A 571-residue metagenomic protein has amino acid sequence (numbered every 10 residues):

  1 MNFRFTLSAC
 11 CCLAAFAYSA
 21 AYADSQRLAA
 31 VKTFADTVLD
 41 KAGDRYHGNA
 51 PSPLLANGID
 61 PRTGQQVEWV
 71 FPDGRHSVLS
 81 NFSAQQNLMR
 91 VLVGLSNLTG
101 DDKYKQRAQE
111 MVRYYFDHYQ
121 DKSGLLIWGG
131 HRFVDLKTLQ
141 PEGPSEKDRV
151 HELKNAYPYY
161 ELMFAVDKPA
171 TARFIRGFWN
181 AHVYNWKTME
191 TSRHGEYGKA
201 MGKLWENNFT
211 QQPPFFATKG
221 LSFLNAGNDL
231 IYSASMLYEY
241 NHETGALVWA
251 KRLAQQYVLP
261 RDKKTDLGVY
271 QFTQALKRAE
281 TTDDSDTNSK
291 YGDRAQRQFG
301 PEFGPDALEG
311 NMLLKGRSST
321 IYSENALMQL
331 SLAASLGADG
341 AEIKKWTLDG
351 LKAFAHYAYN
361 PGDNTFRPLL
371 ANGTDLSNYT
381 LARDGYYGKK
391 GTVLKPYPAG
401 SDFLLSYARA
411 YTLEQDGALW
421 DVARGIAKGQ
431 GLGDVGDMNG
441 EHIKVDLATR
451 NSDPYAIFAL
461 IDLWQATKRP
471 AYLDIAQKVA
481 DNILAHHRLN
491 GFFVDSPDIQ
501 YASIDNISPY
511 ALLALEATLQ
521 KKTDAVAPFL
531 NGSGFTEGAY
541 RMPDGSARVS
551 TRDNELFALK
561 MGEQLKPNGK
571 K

Functional and structural regions predicted by a protein language model:
M1-A9: Bacterial N-terminal signal peptides that target proteins for export
S8-A17: Bacterial N-terminal signal peptides
Y22-K571: Glycan-recognition and catalytic cores of secretory/periplasmic carbohydrate-active enzymes
